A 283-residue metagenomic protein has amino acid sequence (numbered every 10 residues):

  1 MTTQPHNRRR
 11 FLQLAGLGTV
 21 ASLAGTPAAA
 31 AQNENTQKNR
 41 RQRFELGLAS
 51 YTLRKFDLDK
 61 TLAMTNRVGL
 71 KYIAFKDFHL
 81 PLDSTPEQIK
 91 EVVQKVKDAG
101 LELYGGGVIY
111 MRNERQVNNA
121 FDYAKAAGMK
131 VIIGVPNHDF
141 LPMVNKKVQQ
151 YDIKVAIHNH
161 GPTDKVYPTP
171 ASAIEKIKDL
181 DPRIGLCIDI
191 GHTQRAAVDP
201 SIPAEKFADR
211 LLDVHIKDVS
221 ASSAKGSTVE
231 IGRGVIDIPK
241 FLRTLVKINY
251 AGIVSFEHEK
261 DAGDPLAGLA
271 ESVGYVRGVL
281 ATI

Functional and structural regions predicted by a protein language model:
T2-E45, K55-V68, K125, P170-I188 (+1 more regions): Histidine-acidic metal/acid-base catalytic patches
G16, V20-A21, K38, D59-L62 (+6 more regions): Active-site acidic/histidine proton-transfer and metal-coordination neighborhood in alpha/beta enzyme cores
F44-A49, I73-F75, L103-V108, I132-G134 (+4 more regions): Hydrophobic faces of well-ordered beta-strands that scaffold small-molecule active sites in alpha/beta enzyme cores
T52, G161, K260: Residue-level signal for short, function-critical loop segments
A74-E91: Glycine-rich, proline-tolerant flexible connector loops at the mouths of alpha/beta enzymes
F78, M111, N137, I216-V219 (+1 more regions): Flexible loop residues that form catalytic and substrate-binding hotspots at small-molecule/glycan-binding clefts
L82, L141, S223: Short glycine-rich, flexible loops that bind phosphorylated cofactors or substrates
